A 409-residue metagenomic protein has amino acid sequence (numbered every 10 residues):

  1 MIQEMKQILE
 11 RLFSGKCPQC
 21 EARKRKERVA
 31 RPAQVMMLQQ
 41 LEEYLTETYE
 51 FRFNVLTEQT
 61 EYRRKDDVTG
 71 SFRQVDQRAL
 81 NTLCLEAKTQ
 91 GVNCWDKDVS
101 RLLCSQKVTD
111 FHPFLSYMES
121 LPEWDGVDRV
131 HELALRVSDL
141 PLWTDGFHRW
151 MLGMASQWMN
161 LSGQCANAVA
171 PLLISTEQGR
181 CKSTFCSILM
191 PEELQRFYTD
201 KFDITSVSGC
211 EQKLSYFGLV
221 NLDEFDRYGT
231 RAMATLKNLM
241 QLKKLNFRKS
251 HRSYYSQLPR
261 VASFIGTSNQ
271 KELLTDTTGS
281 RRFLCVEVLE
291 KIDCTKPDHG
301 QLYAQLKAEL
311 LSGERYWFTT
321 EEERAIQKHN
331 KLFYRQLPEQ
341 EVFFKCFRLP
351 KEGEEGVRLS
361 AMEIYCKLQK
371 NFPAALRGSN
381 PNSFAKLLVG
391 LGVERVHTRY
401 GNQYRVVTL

Functional and structural regions predicted by a protein language model:
M1-V127, P141, D145, A374-A375 (+1 more regions): N-terminal nucleic-acid engagement/recognition segments and initiation subdomains in replication, restriction
L103-S215: P-loop NTPase catalytic core of nucleic-acid-dependent motor ATPases
C210-S215, K249-T267: AAA+/SF3 P-loop NTPase mechanochemical coupling elements
F217-Q241, L274-G279: Conserved AAA+/SF3 P-loop NTPase catalytic/coupling segment centered on the Walker-B
A234-S256: Conserved catalytic/switch belt of AAA+ P-loop NTPases
R252, E290-C294, E355-L409: Positively charged interface segments
L274-I292: A short helix-turn-beta junction within AAA+ P-loop NTPase domains corresponding to the substrate/partner-engaging
S312-E355: Conserved alpha/beta core segments of nucleic-acid transaction machinery
